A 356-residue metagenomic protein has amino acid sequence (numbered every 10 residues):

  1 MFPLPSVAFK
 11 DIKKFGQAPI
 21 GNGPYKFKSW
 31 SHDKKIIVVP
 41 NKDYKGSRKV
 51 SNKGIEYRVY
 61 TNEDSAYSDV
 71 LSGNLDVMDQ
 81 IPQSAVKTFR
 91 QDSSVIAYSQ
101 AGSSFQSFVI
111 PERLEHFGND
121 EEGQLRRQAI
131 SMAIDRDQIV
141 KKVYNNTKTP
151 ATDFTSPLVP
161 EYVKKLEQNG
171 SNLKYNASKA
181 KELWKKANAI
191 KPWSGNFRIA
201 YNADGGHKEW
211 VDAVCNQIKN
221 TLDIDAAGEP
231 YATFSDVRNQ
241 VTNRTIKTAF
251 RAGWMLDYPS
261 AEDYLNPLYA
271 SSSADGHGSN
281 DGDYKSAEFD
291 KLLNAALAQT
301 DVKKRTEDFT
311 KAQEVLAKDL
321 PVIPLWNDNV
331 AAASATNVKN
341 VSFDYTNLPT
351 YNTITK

Functional and structural regions predicted by a protein language model:
M1-V50, G54: Gly/Pro-rich hinge or "lid" segments in bacterial periplasmic/extracellular proteins
G21, R48-K53, A177-R198: Immediate post-signal peptide segment of exported/extracytoplasmic ligand-binding proteins
G23-P24, N52-G54, D92, S103-T152 (+2 more regions): Alpha-helical secondary-structure segments
H32, K185-L256, V330: Ligand/substrate-recognition segments at binding pockets and active sites
D43-T88: Ligand-site clamp/hinge motif
I81-D92, L256-A261: A ligand-binding cleft/hinge motif common to bilobed small-molecule-binding domains
A133-E161, G206-N216, V241-K356: Detector for C-terminal structural segments
T149-A187, G206-E209: Structural transition elements
